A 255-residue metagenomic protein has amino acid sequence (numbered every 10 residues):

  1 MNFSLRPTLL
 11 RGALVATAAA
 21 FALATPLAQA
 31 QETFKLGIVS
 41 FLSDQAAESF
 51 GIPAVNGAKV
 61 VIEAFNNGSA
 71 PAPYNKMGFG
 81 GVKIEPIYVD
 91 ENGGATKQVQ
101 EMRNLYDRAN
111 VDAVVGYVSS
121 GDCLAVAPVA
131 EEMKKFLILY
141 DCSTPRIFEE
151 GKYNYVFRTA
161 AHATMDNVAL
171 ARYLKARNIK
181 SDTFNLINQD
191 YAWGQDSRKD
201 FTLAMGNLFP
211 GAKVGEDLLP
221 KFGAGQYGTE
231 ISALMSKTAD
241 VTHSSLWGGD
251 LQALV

Functional and structural regions predicted by a protein language model:
N2-A16: Bacterial N-terminal signal peptides that target proteins for export
F21-A30: Sec/Tat signal peptide C-region and signal peptidase I cleavage site
E32-K35, G81-E85, R108-A113, E132-L137 (+4 more regions): Loop/turn elements at helix/coil->beta-strand transitions in domains of secreted/extracellular proteins
G37-K59, V89-A95, V118-S119, I187-Q195: Extracytoplasmic "Venus flytrap"
S49-P53, G68-E150, T159, P220-G228 (+2 more regions): Beta-alpha junction/loop-to-helix N-cap segments that form part of ligand/metal-binding clefts
G57-A70, L170: Short, well-ordered amphipathic alpha-helical segments that serve as non-catalytic structural scaffolds within diverse
V61, A125-M133, D200-L208: Alpha-helical structural signal in soluble globular domains
Q100, P145-R146, N154-V255: Extracellular/periplasmic Venus flytrap/periplasmic-binding protein
